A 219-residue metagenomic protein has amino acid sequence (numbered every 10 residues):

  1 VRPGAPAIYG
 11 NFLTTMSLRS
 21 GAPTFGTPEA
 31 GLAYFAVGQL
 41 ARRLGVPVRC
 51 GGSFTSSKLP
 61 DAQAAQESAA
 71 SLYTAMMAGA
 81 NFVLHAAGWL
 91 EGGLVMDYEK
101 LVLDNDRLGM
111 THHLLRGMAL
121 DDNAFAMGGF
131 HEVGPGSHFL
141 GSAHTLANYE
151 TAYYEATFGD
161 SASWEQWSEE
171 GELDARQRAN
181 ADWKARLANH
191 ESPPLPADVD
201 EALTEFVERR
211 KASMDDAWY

Functional and structural regions predicted by a protein language model:
V1-R107: Glycine-rich anion/phosphate-binding loop at the beta-strand->alpha-helix junction
E99-Y219: Catalytic-core signal marking the mid-to-C-terminal active-site face
